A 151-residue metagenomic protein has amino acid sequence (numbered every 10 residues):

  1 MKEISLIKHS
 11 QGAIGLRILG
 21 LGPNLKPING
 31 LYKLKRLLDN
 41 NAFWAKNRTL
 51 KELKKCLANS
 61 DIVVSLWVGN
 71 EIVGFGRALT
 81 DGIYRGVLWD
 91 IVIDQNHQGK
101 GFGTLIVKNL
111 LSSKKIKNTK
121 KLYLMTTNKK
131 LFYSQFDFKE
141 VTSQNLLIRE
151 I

Functional and structural regions predicted by a protein language model:
M1-L50, Q144: Short amphipathic alpha-helix that is part of the acyltransferase structural core
R48-V92: A conserved beta-strand-loop-helix scaffold within acyl/acetyltransferase catalytic domains
H97-I106: Conserved acetyl-CoA pyrophosphate-binding loop and the N-cap/start of the following alpha-helix in GNAT-like
S113: Short alpha-helical functional segments enriched in proximate histidine and acidic residues
I116-I151: Conserved active-site alpha-helix within GNAT-family acetyltransferase domains
